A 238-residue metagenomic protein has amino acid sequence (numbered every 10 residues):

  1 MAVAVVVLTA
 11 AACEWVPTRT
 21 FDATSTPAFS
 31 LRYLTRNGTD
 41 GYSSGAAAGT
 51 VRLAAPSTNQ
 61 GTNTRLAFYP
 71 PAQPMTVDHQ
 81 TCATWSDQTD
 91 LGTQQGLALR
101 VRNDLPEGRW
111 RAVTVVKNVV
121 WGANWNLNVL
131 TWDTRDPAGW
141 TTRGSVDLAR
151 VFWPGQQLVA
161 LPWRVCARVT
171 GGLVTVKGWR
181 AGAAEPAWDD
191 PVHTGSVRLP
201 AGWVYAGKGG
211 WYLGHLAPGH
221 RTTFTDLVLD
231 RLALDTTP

Functional and structural regions predicted by a protein language model:
M1-E14: Secretory targeting and sorting signals
C13-G38, T236-P238: Extracellular carbohydrate-recognition regions
P17, W188-P238: Ligand-recognition surfaces built from glycine- and aromatic
F21, T81-A83, Q156-G195: Carbohydrate-binding surfaces in secreted/extracellular proteins
S25-Q60: Extracellular glycan-recognition surfaces and repeat-rich motifs
R52-P137: Secretory/extracellular carbohydrate-interaction modules and structurally similar beta-sandwich "look-alikes"
L66-Q73, V146-Q157, G214: Beta-strand-rich interaction surfaces with strong enrichment in secreted/lumenal proteins
D133-C166: Short, aromatic/His-centered strand-loop micro-motif at the edge of beta-sheets
